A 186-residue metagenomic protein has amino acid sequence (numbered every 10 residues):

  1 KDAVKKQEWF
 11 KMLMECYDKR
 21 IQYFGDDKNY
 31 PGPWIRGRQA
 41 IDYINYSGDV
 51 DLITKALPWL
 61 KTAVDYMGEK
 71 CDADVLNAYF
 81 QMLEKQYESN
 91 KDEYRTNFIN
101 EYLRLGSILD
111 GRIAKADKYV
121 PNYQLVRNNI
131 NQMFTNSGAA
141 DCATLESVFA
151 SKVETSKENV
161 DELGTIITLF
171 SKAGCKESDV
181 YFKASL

Functional and structural regions predicted by a protein language model:
K1, I35, Y102-S107, Y123-T135 (+2 more regions): Aromatic-residue detector
K1-L83: Post-signal peptide N-terminal segment of secreted/secretory-pathway proteins
D2-A3, Y46, Q86, N90 (+1 more regions): Glycine-centered coil turns and helix-coil junctions that link the paired helices within alpha-helical repeat units
K5-Q22, V50-Y66, N90-A114, D141-V153 (+2 more regions): Alpha-helical repeat scaffolds
Q22-I35, D65-D74, E88-D92, D110-Q124 (+3 more regions): Short solvent-exposed coil/turn linkers within tandem alpha-helical repeat scaffolds
N29, N45, N77, N90 (+5 more regions): Detector for Asparagine
G37-I44, F80-Y87, I130, I167-L169 (+1 more regions): Conserved small-residue packing positions in alpha-helical repeats and bundles
V120-T155, I167-S171: Long, ordered, amphipathic alpha-helical scaffolds
